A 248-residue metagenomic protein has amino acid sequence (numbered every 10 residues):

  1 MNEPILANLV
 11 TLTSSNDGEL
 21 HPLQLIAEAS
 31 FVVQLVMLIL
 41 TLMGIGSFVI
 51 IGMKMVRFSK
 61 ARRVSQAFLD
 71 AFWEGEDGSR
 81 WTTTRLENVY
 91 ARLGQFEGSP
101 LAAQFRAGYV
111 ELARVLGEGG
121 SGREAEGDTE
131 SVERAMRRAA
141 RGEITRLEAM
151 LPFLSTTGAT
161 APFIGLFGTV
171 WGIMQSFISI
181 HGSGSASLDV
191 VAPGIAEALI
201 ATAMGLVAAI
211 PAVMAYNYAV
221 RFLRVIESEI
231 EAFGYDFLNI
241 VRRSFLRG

Functional and structural regions predicted by a protein language model:
M1-A29, S187: Short, strongly hydrophobic alpha-helical membrane anchors
G18-L42, L199-A203: Hydrophobic single transmembrane helices highlighted by the model
A29-E74, W81: Transmembrane alpha-helix/interfacial motif
V36-G46, A161-I164, G168-W171, L206: Residue-level signal for the membrane-embedded core of alpha-helical transmembrane segments, especially mid-helix
R62-I164, I173-S187, M214-G248: Predominantly long cytosolic amphipathic alpha-helical stalk/bundle segments
G184-A198: Hydrophobic alpha-helical transmembrane segments and adjacent short intramembrane/lumenal linkers of inner/organellar
A198-A212: Hydrophobic alpha-helical transmembrane segments of polytopic membrane proteins
